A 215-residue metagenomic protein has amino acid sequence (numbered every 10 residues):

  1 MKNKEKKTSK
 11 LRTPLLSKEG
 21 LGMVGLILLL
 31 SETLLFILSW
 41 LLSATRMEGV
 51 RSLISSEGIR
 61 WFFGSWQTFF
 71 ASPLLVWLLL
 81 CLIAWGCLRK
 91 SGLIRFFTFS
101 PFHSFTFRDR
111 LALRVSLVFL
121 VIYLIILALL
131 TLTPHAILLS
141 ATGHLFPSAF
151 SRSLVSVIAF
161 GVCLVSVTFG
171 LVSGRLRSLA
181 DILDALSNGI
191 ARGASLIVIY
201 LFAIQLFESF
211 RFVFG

Functional and structural regions predicted by a protein language model:
M1, I59-S65, L93-L117, G143-S148 (+2 more regions): Aromatic-enriched hydrophobic runs in primary sequence
M1-S100, S116-T133: Transmembrane-helix bundle segments that line or gate the permeation/cavity pathway in multi-pass membrane proteins
K6-S17, S100-D109, L179-S187: Cytosolic juxtamembrane amphipathic/interface segments immediately preceding and feeding into a transmembrane helix
K18-E19, L138-F146, L176-I182: Short, mixed-charge, low-aromatic patches
G25, F70-L79, A112-V115, S148-L176 (+1 more regions): Core transmembrane alpha-helical segments of multi-pass membrane transporters/permeases
R46-S56, S104-F107, S153, S178: General structural signal for secondary-structure boundaries
I83-P101, T133-L138, F160-L179: Juxtamembrane interface elements at the cytosolic ends of transmembrane helices in multi-pass membrane proteins
D109-L113, L127-A159: Flexible hinge motifs at transmembrane-helix junctions and intramembrane kinks/re-entrant loops in multi-pass membrane
